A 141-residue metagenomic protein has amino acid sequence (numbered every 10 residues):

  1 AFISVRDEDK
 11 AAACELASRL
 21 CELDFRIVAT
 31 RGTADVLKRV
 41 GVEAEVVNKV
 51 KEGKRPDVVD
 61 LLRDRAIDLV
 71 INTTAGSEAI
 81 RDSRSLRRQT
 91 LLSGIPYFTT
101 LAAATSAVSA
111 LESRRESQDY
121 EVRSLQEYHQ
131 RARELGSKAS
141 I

Functional and structural regions predicted by a protein language model:
A1-F98, A104-A107, S113-I141: ATP-dependent carboxylate/acyl-activation modules
